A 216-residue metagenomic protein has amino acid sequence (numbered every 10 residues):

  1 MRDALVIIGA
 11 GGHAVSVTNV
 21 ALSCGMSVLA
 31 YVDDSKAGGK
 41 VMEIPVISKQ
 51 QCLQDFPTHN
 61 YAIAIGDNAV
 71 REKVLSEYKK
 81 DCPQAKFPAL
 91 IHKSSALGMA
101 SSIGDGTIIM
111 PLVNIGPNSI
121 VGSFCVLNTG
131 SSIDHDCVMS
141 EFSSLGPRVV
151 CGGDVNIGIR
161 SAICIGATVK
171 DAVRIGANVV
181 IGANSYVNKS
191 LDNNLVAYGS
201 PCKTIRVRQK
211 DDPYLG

Functional and structural regions predicted by a protein language model:
M1-D55, A85: Hydrophobic, well-ordered beta-alpha structural blocks that scaffold small-molecule cofactor pockets
G12-H13, A69-V70, Y186: Short alpha-helical
T18-V20, K73-E77, V121, D192-N193 (+1 more regions): Short amphipathic alpha-helical segments
A21-M26, Y78-K80, P213: Short, solvent-exposed amphipathic alpha-helical segments in soluble enzyme and RNA/protein-processing domains
A37-A96: Phosphate-bearing ligand-interacting subdomains that bind or position ATP/ADP/UDP/GDP/NAD(P) or nucleotide-linked
A89-Y198, C202-I205: Structural signal for interior beta-strand "rungs" in well-ordered beta-sheet cores of soluble enzyme domains
P201-K203, K210-G216: Charged, long alpha-helical assembly modules
